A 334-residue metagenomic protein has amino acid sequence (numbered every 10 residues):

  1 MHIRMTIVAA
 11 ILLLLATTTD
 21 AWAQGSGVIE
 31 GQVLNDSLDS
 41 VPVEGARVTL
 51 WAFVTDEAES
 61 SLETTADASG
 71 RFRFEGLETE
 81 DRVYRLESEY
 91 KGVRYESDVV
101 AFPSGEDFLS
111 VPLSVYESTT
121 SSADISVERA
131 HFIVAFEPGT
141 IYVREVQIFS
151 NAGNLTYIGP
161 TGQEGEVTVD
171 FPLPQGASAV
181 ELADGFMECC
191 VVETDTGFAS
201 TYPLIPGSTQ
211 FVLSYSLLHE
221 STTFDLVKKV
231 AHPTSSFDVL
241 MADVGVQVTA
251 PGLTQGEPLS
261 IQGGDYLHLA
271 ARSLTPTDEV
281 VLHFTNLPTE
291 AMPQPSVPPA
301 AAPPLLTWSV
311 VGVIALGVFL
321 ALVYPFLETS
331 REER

Functional and structural regions predicted by a protein language model:
M1-M5: Positively charged n-region of N-terminal signal peptides that target proteins for export
T6-D20: Bacterial N-terminal signal peptides
W22-R334: Lumenal/extracellular ectodomains and adaptor appendage modules of the eukaryotic vesicle/secretory system
